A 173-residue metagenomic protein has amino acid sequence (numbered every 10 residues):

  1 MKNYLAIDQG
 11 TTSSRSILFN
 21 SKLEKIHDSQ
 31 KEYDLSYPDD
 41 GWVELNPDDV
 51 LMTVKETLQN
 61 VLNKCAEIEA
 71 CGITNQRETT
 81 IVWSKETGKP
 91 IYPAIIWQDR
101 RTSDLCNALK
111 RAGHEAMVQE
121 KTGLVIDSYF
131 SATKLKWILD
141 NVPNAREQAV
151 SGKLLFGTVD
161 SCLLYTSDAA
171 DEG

Functional and structural regions predicted by a protein language model:
M1-Y92, E120: N-terminal glycine/serine-rich phosphate-binding loop of ATP-dependent small-molecule kinases, especially carbohydrate
T11, T102, D171: Short, glycine/acidic-enriched loop or turn micro-motifs at the edges of active sites
L45, G72-N75, I95-Q98, G123-F130 (+1 more regions): Active-site nucleophile and cofactor-binding loops and adjacent substrate-binding regions of central metabolic enzymes
V50-T57, T102-L105, H114, K134 (+2 more regions): General structural feature for long, well-ordered alpha-helical segments within catalytic domains of soluble enzymes
A66, N144-S151: Short, glycine- and charge-enriched coil/turn segments that flank and shape catalytic ligand pockets
V82-N141, E147: Glycine-rich phosphate-binding loop and adjoining helix at the ATP-binding site of ATP-dependent phosphoryl-transfer
D160, L164: Active-site rim beta-loop-alpha module in soluble metabolic enzymes
Y165-G173: Single conserved hydrophobic/aromatic residue that forms the stacking wall/gate of nucleotide- or nucleobase-binding
